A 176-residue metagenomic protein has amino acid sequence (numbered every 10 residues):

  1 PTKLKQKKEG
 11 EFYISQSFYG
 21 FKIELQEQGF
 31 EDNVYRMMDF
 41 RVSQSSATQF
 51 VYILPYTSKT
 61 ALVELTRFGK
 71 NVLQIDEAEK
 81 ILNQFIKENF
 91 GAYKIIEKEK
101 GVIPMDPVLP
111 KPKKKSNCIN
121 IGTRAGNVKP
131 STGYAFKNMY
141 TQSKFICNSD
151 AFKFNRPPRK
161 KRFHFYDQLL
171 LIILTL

Functional and structural regions predicted by a protein language model:
P1-I96, D106-K111: Predominantly flavin-linked oxidoreductase catalytic cores and closely associated redox partners
E9, I53-Y56, S116-I119, N155-P157: Short hydrophobic/aromatic-rich motifs at helix boundaries and adjacent loops
Y13, D76, G133-Y140: Short, conserved loop/turn and helix-capping segments at secondary-structure boundaries that abut family-defining
E31-D39, K98-I103, T132-A135, F154-K160: Low-complexity, flexible helical/coil segments
S43-T48, G101-I121, G126, P130 (+1 more regions): FAD-binding beta-loop-beta segment adjacent to the flavin cofactor pocket
L65, G69, G91-A92, E97 (+4 more regions): A conserved active-site cap/scaffold subdomain adjacent to cofactor or substrate pockets
L82-I86, A135-K153: An active-site-proximal "capping" alpha-helix that borders the catalytic cofactor pocket
P107-P110, K144-L176: Active-site-proximal substrate-binding core of FAD-dependent oxidoreductases
